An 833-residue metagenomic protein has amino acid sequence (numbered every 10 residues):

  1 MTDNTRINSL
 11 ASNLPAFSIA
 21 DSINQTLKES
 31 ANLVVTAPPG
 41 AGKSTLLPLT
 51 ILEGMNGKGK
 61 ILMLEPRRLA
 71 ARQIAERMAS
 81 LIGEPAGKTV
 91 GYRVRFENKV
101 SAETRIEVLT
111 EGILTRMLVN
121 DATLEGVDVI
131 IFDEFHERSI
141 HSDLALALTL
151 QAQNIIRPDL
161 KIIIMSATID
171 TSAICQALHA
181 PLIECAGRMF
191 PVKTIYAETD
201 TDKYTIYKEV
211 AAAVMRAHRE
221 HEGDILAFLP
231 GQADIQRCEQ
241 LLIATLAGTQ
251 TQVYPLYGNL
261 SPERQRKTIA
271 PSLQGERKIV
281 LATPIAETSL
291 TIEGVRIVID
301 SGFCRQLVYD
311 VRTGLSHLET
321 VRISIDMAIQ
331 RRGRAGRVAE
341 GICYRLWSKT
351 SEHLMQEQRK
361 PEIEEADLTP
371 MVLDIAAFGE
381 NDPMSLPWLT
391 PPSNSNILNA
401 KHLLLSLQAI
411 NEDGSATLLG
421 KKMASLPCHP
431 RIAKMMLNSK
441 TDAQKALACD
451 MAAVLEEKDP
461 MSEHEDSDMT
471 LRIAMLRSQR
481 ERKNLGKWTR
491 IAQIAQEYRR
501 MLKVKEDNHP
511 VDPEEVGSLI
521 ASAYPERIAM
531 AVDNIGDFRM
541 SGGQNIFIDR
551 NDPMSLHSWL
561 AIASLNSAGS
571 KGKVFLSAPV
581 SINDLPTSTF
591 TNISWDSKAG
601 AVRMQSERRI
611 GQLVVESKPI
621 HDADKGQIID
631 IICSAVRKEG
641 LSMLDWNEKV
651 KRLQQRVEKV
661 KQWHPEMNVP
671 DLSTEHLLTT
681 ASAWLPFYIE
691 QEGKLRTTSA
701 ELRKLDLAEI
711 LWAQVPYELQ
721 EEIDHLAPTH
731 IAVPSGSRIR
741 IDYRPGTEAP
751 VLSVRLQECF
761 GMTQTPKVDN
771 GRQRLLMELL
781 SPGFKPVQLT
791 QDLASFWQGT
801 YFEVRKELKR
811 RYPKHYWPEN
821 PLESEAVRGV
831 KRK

Functional and structural regions predicted by a protein language model:
M1-M435, K503-D507, F547, S564-N566 (+3 more regions): P-loop NTPase motor module signature
G91-R95, L109, K193-I195, Y257 (+11 more regions): Residues in well-ordered beta-strands of folded domains
I131-F132, Q252, S261, Q265 (+2 more regions): Charge-dense polyanion-binding interfaces
L182-C185, G536-M540, T729-P734: Short acidic-hydrophobic surface loop/beta-edge motif
Q250, P255, K267, I299 (+6 more regions): Second RecA-like catalytic domain
G333, A561-S581, S753-L775: Short, solvent-exposed cationic patches
P510, E515, L519-A521, A529 (+2 more regions): A positional "C-terminalness" feature that preferentially activates on distal terminal regions of long, nucleic
